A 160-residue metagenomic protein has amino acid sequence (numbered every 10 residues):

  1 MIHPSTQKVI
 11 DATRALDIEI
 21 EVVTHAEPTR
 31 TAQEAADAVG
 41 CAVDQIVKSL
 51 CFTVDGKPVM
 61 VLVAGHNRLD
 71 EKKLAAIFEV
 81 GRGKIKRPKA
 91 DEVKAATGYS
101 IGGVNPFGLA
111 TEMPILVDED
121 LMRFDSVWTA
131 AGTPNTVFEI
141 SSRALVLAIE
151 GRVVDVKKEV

Functional and structural regions predicted by a protein language model:
M1-V160: Extended, low-hydrophobicity, polar/charged segments
